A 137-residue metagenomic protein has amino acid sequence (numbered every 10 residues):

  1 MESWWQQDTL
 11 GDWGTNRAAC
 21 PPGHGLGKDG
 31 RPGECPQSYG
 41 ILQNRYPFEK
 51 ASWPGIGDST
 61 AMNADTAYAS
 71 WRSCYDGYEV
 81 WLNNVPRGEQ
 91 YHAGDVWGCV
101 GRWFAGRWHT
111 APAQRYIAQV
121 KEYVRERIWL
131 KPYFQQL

Functional and structural regions predicted by a protein language model:
M1-S3: Active-site-adjacent structural elements in enzyme catalytic domains
W5-Q6, G14-L137: Non-catalytic cell-wall polysaccharide-engagement segments
T9: Short, solvent-exposed beta-strand-terminating loops
